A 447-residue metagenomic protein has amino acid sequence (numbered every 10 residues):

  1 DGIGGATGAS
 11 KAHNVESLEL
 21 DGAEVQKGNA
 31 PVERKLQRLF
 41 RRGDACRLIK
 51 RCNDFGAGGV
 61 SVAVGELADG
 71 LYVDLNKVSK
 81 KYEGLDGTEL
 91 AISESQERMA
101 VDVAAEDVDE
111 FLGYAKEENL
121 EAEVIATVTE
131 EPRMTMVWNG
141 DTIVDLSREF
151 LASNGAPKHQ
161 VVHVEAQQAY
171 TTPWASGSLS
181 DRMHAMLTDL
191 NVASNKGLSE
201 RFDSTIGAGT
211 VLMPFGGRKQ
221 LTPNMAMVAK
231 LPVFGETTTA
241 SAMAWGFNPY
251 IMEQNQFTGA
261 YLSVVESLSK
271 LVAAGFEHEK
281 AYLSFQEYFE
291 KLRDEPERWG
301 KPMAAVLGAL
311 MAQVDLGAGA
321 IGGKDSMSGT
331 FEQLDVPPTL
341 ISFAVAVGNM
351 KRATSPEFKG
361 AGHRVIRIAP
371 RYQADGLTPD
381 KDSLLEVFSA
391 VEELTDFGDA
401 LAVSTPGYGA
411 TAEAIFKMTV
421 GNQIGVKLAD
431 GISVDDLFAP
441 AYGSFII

Functional and structural regions predicted by a protein language model:
D1-I446: Glycine/proline-enriched, intrinsically flexible loops and inter-domain linkers
